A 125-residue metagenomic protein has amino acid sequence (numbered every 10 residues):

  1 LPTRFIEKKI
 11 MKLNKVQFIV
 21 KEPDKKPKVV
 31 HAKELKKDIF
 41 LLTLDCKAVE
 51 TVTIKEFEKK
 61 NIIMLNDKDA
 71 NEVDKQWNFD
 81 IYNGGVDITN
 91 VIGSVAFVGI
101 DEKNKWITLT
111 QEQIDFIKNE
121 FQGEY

Functional and structural regions predicted by a protein language model:
L1-I10: Short, Lys/Arg-enriched N-terminal segments with co-localized hydrophobic residues within the first ~10-30 amino acids
K12-Y125: Domain-length accessory/inserted modules outside core catalytic folds
